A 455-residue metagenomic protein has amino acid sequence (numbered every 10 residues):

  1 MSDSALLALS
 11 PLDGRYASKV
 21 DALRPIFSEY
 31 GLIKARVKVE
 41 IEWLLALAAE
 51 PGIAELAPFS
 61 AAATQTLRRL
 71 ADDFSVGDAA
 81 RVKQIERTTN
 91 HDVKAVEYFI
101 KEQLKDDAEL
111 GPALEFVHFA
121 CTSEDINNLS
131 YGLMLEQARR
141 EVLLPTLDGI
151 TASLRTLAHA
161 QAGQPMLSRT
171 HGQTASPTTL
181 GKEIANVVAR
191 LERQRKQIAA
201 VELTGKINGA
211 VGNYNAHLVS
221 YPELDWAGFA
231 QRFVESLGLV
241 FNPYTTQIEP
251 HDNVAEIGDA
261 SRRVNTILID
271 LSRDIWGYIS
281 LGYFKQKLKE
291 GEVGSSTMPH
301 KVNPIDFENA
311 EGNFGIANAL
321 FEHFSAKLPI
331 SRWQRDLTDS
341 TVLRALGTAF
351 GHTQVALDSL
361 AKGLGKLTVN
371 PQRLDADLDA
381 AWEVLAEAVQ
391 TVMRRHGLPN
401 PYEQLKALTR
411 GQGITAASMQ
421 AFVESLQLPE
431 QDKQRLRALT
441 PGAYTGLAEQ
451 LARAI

Functional and structural regions predicted by a protein language model:
S2-H217, Y221-R232, F241, G294 (+5 more regions): A helix-coil-helix interface module used to build multimeric assemblies and to scaffold catalytic/cofactor sites
S2-K34, A62, I85-T89, G282-F284 (+1 more regions): Glycine-rich cofactor/substrate-binding loops
E42-L47, F99, Q103, S153 (+17 more regions): Generic, well-ordered alpha-helical scaffold segments in large soluble proteins
S123, L218-Y221, A230, S236 (+3 more regions): A structural signal for small-residue-enriched, beta-sheet-centric alpha/beta enzyme cores and oligomeric scaffold folds
E136-L144, D148-T151, A185-V188, E192 (+7 more regions): Short amphipathic alpha-helical segments with heptad-repeat character
H159-A162, A199, L203, W276 (+4 more regions): Alpha-helical coiled-coil oligomerization motifs
Q194, V240, T246-R332: Glycine-rich anion/phosphate-binding loop at the beta-strand->alpha-helix junction
